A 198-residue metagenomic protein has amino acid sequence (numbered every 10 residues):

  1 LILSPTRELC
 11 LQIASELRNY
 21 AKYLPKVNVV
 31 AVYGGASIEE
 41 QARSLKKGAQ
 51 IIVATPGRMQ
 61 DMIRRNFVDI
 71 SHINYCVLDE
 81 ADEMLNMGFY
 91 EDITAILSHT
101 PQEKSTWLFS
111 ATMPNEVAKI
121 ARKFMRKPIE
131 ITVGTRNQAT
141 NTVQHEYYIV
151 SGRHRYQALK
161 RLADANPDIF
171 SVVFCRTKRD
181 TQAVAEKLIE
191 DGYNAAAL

Functional and structural regions predicted by a protein language model:
L1-L198: Conserved helicase RecA-like core
